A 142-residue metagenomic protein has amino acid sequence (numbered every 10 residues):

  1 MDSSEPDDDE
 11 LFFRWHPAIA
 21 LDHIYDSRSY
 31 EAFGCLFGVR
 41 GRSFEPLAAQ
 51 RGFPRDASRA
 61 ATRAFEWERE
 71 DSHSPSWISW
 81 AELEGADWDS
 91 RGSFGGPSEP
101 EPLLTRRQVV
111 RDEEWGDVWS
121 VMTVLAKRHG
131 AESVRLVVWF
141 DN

Functional and structural regions predicted by a protein language model:
M1-A131, D141-N142: Acidic (Asp/Glu-rich) sequence patches and key acidic residues that form negatively charged surfaces used
S133-V137: Conserved GNAT acetyl-CoA-binding A-motif
